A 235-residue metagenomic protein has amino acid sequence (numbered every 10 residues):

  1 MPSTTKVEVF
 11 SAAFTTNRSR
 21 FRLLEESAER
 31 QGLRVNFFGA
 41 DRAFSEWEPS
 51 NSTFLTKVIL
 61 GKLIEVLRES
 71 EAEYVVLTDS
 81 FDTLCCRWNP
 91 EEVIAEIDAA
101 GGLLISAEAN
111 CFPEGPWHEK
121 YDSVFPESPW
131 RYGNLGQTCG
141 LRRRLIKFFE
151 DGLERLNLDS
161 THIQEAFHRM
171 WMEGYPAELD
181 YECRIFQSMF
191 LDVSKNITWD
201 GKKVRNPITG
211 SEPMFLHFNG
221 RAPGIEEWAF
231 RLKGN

Functional and structural regions predicted by a protein language model:
M1-Y74, A99, R143: N-terminal anchoring/stem segment of glycosyltransferases
F10-S11, L67, V75-T78, D82-W88 (+3 more regions): Nucleic-acid-interacting cores, centered on viral/eukaryotic replication and modification enzymes
A12-R18, A109-C111, R221: Short polar catalytic/cofactor-binding loops
R20-R30, H118-D122, E227-K233: Short, aromatic/basic amphipathic alpha-helical patches
W47-T78, C85-W88, W130-G133, H162-M170: A conserved donor-nucleotide-binding helix/loop in the catalytic core of Leloir-type glycosyltransferases
A72, A99-L103, S211-P213: Short, high-confidence coil segments that cap the C-terminus of an alpha-helix and link into the following beta-strand
T83-P126: Conserved donor-nucleotide/metal-binding helix-loop-beta segment in metal-dependent transferases, i.e., the alpha-helix
R131-N235: Catalytic core and acceptor-binding pocket of nucleotide-sugar-dependent glycosyltransferases
